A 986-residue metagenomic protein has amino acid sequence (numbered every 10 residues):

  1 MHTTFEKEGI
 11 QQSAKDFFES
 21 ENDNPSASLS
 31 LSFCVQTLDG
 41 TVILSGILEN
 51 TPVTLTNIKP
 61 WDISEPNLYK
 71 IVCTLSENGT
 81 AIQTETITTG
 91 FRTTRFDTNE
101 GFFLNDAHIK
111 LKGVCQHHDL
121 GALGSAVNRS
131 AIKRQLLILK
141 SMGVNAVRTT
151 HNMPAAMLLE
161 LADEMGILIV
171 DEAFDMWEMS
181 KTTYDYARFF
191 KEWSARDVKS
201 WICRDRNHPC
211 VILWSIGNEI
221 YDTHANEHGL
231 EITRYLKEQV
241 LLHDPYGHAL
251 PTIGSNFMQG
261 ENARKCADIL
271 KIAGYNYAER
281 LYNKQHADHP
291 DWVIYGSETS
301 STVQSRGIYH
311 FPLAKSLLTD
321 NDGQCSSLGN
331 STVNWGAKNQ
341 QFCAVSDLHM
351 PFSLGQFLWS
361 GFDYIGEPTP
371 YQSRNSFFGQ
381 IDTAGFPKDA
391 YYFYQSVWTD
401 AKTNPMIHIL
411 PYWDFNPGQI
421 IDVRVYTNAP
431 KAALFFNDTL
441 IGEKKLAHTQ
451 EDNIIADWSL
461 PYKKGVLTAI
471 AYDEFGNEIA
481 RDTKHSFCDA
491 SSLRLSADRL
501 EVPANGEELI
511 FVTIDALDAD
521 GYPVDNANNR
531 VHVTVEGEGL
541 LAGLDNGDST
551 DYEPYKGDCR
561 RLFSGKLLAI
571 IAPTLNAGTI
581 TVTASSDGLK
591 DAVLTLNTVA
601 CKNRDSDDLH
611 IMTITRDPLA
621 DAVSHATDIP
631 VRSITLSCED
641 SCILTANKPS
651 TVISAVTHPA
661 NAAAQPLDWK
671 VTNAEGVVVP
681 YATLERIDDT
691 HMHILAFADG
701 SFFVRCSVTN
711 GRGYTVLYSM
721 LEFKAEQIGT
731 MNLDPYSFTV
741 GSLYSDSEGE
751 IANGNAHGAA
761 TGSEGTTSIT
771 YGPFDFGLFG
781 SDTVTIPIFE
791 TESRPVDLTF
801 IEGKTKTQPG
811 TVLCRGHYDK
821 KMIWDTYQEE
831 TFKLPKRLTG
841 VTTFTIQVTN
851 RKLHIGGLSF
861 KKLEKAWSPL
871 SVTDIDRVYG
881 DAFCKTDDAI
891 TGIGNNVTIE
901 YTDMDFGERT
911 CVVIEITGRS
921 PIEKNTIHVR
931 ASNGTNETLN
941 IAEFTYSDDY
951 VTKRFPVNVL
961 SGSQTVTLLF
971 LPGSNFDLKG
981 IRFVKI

Functional and structural regions predicted by a protein language model:
M1-H151, L161, M165-G166, D197 (+5 more regions): Secreted/periplasmic carbohydrate-active enzymes, especially glycoside hydrolases
M1-N22, S396-G418, I629-A646, Y771-F776 (+1 more regions): Extracellular ectodomain segments of secreted/surface proteins
Q11, G361-Y364, A674-V677: Exposed regions on extracellular, virion, or secretory-pathway luminal proteins
P60-I63, I138, D205, R264 (+4 more regions): A general structural signal for stabilizing positions within well-ordered secondary structure
S64, I109, M142, P209 (+7 more regions): Structured loop/turn residues at beta-strand edges in well-structured enzyme cores
T80-E478: Extended substrate-binding grooves/exosites of carbohydrate-active enzymes
G90-R92, W398-D400, K484-D489, V599 (+4 more regions): Flexible, low-complexity linkers/stalks enriched in Thr/Pro that connect modular domains
K431, H532, S585, D605 (+2 more regions): Extracytoplasmic
